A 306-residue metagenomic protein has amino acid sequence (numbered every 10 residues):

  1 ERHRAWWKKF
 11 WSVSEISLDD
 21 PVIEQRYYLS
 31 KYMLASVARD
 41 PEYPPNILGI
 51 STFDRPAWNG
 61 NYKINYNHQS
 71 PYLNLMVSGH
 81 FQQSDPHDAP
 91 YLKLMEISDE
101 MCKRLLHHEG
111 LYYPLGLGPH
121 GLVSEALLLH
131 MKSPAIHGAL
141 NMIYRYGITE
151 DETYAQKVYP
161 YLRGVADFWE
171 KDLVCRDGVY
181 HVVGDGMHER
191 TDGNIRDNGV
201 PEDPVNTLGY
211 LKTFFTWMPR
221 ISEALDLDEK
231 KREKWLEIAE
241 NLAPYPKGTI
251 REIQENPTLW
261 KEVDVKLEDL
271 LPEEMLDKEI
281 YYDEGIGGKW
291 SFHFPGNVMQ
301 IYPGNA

Functional and structural regions predicted by a protein language model:
E1-N61, F81-D85, L92-E100, I286: Acidic/polar, glycine-enriched structural segments that form the non-catalytic walls/loops of the carbohydrate-binding
E24-S36, A135-Y144, P160, G164-W169: Extended, hydrophobic/aromatic-rich amphipathic alpha-helical segments that build helical scaffolds
S36-P41, S78, Q82, R145-Q156 (+1 more regions): Secondary-structure transition/capping motifs at alpha-helix termini and the adjoining loop/turn into the next element
P41-P56, M101-L105, Y113, L173-M187 (+2 more regions): Glycine- and aromatic-rich loop/turn segments at beta-sheet edges
L48-N59, Y112-L129, V183-P204, E279 (+1 more regions): Acidic/His metal-coordination segments adjacent to aromatic residues that form catalytic metal sites in metalloenzymes
N61-E100, R104, L117-V123, L127-P160 (+1 more regions): Active-site core of glycosidic bond-cleaving carbohydrate-active enzymes
G164, F168-A224: Acidic/histidine-rich catalytic neighborhood
